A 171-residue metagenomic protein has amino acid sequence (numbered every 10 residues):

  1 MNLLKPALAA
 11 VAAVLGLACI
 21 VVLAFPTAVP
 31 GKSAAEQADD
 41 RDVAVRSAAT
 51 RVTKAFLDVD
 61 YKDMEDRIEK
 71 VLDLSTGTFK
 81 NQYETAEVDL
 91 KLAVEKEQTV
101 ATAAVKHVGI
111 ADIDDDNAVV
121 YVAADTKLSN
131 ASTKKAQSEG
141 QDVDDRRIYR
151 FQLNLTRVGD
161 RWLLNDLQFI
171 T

Functional and structural regions predicted by a protein language model:
M1-D58: Juxtamembrane and targeting peptides
D40-K96, A111: Core segments of small alpha/beta cavity-forming domains
E87, G109, V122-T126, L153 (+1 more regions): A mature extracytoplasmic/lumenal domain signature
K96-A101, G159-R161: Short secondary-structure junctions
Q98-K134: Surface-exposed, charged secondary-structure patches
K135-D142: Short, P/G- and charge-enriched loop/turn segments at secondary-structure junctions
V143-T171: Short beta-strand edge/turn micro-motifs at domain boundaries
